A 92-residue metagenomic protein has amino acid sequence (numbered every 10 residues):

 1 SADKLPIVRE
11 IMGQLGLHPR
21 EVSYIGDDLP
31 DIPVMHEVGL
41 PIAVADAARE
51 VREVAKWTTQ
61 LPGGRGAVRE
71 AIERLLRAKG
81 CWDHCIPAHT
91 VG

Functional and structural regions predicted by a protein language model:
D3-G92: Mg2+-dependent phosphoryl-transfer enzymes with acidic/Ser/Thr/Gly-rich catalytic loops
